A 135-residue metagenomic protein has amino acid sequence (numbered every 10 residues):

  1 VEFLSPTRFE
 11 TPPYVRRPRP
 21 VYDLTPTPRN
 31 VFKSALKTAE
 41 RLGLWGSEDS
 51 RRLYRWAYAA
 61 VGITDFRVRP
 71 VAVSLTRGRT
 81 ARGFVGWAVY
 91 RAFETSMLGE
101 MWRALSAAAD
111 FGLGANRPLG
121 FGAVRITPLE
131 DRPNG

Functional and structural regions predicted by a protein language model:
V1-G135: RNA-interacting cores
